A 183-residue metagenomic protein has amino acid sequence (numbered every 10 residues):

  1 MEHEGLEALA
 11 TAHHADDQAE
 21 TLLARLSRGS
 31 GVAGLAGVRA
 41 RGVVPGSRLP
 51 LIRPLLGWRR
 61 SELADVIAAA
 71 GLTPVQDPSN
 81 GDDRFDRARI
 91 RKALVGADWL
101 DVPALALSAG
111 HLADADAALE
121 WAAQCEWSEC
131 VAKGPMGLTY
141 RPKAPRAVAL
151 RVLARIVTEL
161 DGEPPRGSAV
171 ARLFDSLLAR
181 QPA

Functional and structural regions predicted by a protein language model:
M1-H3: Short, well-structured alpha-helical segments in soluble
G5-A12, D17-G110: Catalytic subdomain that performs nucleotidyl-dependent activation
G42-S47, A109-A183: AMP-forming adenylation/ATP pyrophosphatase catalytic core
